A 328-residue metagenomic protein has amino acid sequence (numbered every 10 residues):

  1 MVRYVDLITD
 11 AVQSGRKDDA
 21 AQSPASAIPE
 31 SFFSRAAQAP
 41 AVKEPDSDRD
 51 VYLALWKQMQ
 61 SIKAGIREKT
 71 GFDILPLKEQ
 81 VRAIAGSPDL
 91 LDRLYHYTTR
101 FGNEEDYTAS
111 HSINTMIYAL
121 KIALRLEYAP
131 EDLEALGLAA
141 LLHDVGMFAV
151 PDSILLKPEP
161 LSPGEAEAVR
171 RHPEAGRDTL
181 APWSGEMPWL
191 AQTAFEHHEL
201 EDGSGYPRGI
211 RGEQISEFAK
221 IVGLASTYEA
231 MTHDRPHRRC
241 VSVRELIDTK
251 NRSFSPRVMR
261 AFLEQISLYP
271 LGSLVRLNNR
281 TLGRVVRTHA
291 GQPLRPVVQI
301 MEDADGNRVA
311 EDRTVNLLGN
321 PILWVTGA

Functional and structural regions predicted by a protein language model:
M1-L75: Membrane-cytosol interface segments
S47-A328: Histidine- and acidic-residue-rich, metal-dependent catalytic cores
